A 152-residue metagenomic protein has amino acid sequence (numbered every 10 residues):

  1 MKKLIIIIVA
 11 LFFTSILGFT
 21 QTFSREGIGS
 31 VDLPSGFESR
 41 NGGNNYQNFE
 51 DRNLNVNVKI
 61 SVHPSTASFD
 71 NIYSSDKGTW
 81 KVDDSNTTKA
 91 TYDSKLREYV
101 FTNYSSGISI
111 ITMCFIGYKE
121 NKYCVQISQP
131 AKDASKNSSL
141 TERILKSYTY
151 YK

Functional and structural regions predicted by a protein language model:
L4-I16: Sec-dependent N-terminal signal peptides
I8, N41, K152: Residues that line or immediately flank small-molecule/substrate-binding pockets and catalytic motifs
S15-G18, T91: Intrinsically disordered, low-complexity serine/threonine-rich segments
Q21-N45, T79, L145-Y148: N-terminal "mature-domain start" segment
G29, S35-F37, V125-K152: Surface-exposed amphipathic alpha-helical segments
N41-K132: Conserved polar/disulfide-associated segments of primarily extracytoplasmic proteins
